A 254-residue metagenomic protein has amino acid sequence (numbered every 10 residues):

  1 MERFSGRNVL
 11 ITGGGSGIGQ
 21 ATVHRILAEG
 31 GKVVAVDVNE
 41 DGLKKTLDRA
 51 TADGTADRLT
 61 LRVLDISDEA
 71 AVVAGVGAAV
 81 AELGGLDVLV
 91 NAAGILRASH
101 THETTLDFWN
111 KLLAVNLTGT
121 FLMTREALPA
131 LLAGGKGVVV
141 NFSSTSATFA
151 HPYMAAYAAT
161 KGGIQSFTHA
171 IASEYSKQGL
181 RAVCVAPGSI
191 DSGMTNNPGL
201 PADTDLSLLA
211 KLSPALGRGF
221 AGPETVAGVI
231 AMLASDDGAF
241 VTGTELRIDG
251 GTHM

Functional and structural regions predicted by a protein language model:
V90, S176, R181, V241-G243: Short, small/polar-rich loop/turn modules that mediate ligand/substrate recognition or access, typified
H100-T101, T105-L113, A210-K211: Substrate-binding pocket helix/loop in short-chain dehydrogenase/reductase
F121, G219-I248, H253: C-terminal substrate-recognition "lid" of short-chain dehydrogenase/reductases
T124, T160: Active-site helix of classical SDR
P129, S173-K177, A239: Alpha-helical segment proximal to the catalytic Tyr-Lys
S144: Residue(s) in the substrate-gating loop at a strand-loop-helix junction that position the organic substrate next
D203-T225: Catalytic Tyr-x(3-8)-Lys segment
